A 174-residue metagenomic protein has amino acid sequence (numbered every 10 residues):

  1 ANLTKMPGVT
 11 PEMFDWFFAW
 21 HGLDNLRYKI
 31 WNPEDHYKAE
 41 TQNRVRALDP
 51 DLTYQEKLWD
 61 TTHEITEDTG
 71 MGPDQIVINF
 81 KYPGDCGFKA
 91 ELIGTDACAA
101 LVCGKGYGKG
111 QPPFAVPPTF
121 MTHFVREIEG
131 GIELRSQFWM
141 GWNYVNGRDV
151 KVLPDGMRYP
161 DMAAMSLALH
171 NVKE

Functional and structural regions predicted by a protein language model:
A1-L3, P7-E12, M71, M162-K173: Proteins with a high burden of low-complexity, intrinsically disordered sequence enriched in S/T/G/P/A and R, requiring
A1-L58: Hydrophobic ligand-binding cavity/cleft-lining segments
L3, L23-L26, V45-L48, L52 (+6 more regions): Generic detector of leucine side chains in alpha-helical contexts
P7-G8, A90-C98, F124-E133: A short, structured loop/turn motif at beta-sheet edges
D35-F114: Glycine-rich portal/gate segments that line the openings of hydrophobic small-molecule binding cavities
Y107-E174: Terminal "cap-and-tail" regions of soluble proteins that handle hydrophobic small molecules
